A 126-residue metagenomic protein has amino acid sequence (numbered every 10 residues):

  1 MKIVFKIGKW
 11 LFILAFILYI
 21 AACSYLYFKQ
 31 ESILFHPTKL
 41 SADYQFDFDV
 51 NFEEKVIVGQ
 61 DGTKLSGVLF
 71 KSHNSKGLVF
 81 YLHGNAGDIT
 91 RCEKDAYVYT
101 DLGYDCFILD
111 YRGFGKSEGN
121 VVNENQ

Functional and structural regions predicted by a protein language model:
M1-I17: N-terminal Sec-pathway targeting helices
K9, D43-Y44, F48-E53, V98-D101 (+2 more regions): A sequence-level detector of short, solvent-exposed, charge-rich linear segments
L11, L18-I20, V50, K71-S72 (+1 more regions): Generic hydrophobic alpha-helical membrane-segment signal
L11-F12, F35, G77, D110: A generic structural signal for ordered alpha-helices
A15-V58: An N-terminal hydrophobic leader/cap segment in hydrolases
Q60-Q126: Membrane-embedded segments
